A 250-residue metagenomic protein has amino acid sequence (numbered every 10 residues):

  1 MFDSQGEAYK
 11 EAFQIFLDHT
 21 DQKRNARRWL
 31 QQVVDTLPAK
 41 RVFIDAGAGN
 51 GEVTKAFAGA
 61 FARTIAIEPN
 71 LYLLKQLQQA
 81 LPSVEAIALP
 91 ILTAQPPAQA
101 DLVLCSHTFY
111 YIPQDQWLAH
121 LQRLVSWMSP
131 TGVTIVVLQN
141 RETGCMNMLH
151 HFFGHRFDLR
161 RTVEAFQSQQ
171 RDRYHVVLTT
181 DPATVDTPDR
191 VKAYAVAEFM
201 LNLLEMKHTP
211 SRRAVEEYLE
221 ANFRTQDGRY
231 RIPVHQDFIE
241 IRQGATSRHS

Functional and structural regions predicted by a protein language model:
M1-P38: Conserved class I S-adenosyl-L-methionine
K40-G49: Conserved class I S-adenosyl-L-methionine
G49-T93: Class I SAM-dependent methyltransferase SAM/SAH-binding core
L104: A conserved beta-strand element that flanks and buttresses the S-adenosyl-L-methionine
I112-R123: A short, conserved alpha-helix within the catalytic core of class I
V133-D158: Conserved class I S-adenosyl-L-methionine
R156-R171: Short alpha-helix
H175-R248: Conserved Class I S-adenosyl-L-methionine
